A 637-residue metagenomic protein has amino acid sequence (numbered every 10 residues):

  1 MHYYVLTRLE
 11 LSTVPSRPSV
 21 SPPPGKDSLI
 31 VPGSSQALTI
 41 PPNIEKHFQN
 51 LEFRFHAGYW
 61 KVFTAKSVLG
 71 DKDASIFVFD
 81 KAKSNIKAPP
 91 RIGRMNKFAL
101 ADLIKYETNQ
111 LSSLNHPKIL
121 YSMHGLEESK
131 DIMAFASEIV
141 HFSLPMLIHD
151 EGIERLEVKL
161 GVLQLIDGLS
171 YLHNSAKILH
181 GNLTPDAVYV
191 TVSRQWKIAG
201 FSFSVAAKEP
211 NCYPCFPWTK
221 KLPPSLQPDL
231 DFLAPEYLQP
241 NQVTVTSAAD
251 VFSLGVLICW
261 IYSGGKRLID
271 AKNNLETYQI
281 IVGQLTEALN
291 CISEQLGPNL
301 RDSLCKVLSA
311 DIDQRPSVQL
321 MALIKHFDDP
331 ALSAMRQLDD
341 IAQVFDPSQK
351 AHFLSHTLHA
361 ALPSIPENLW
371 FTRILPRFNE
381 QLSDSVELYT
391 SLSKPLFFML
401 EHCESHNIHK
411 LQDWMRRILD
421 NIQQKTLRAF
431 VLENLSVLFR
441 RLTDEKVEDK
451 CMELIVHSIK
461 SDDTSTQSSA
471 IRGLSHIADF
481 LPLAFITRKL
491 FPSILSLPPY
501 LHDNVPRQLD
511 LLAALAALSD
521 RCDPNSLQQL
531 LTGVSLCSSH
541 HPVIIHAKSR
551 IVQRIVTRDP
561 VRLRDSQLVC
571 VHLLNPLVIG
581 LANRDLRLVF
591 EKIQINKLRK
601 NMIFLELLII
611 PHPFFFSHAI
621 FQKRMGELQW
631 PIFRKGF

Functional and structural regions predicted by a protein language model:
H56-I104: ATP-binding glycine-rich loop module of kinase domains
N109-P117: Structural motif at the C-terminus of the N-lobe alphaC helix and the adjacent alphaC-beta4 loop of the Hanks-type
Y121-D131: Short beta-strand micro-motifs within the conserved protein kinase catalytic domain, predominantly in the N-lobe
K130-S143: Conserved short submotifs of the Hanks-type protein kinase catalytic core that shape the nucleotide-binding pocket
G161-V162: Activation segment signature within eukaryotic-like protein kinase domains
H173-T191: Catalytic-loop of the protein kinase fold
P185-D231: Activation segment/activation loop of eukaryotic-type protein kinase catalytic domains
E236-A248: Conserved end of the kinase activation segment
